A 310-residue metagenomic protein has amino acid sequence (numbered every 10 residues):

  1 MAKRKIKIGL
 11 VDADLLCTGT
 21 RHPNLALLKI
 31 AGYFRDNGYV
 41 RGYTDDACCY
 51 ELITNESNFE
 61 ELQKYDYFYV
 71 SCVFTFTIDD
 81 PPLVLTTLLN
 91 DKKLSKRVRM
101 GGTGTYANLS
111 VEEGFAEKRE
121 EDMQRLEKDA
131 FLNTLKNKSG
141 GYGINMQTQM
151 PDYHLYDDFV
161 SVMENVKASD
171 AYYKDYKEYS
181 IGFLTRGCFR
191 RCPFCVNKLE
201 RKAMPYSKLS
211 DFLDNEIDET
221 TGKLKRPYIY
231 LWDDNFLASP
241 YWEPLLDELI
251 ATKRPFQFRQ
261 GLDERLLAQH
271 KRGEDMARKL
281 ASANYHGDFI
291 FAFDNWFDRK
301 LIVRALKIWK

Functional and structural regions predicted by a protein language model:
M1-E117: A short, structured N-terminal alpha-helical element that caps or precedes a catalytic domain
M1-R4, F59-D66, K92-K93, D175 (+3 more regions): Flexible, charged surface loops at secondary-structure boundaries
R4-G9, R41, Y65-V70, K96-R99 (+4 more regions): Hydrophobic beta-strand segments of well-ordered beta-sheets in folded domains
L10, L213-K310: Conserved SAM/AdoMet-binding glycine-rich loop
D14-L16, C48-C49, V73-T77, G104-A107 (+5 more regions): Short, solvent-exposed loop/turn segments at secondary-structure junctions
R21-A26, D36-N37, K174-E219: Canonical Radical SAM [4Fe-4S] cluster-binding loop centered on the CxxxCxxC motif and its immediate flanking residues
K92-L184, P193-V196: Catalytic core of nucleotide-activated saccharide and alditol-phosphate transferases
